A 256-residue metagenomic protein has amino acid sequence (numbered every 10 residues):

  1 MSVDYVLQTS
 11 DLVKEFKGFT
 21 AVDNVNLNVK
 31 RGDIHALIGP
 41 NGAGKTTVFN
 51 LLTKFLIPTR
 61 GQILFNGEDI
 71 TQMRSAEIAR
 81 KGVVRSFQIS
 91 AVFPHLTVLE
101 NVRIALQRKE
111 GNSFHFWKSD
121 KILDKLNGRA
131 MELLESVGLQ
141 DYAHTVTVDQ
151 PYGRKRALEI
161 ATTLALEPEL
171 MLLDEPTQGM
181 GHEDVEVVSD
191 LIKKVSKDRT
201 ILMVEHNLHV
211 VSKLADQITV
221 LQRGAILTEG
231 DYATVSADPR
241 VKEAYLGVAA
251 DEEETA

Functional and structural regions predicted by a protein language model:
S2-A256: Glycine-rich phosphate-binding loops of nucleotide-dependent enzymes
